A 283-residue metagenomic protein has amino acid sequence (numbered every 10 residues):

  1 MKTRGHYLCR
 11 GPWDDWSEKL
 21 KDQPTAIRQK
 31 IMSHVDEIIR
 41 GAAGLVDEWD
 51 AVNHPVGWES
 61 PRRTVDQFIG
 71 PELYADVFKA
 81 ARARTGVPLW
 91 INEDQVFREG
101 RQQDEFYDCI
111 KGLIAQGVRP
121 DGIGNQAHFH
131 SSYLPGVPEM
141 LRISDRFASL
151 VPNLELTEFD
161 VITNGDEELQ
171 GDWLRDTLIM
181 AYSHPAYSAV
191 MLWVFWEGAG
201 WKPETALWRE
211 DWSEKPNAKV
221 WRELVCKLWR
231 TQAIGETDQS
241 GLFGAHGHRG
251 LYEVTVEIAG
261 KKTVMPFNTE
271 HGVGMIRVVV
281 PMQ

Functional and structural regions predicted by a protein language model:
M1-K2, I39-G44, F78-G86, I110-R119 (+2 more regions): Acidic (Asp/Glu)-rich catalytic clusters
M1-R98: Substrate-binding cleft and catalytic face of glycoside hydrolase catalytic domains, especially the flexible beta-alpha
K2-R4, V46-D50, P88-W90, R119-G124 (+2 more regions): Structural preference for beta-strand elements that scaffold enzyme active sites
C9-D14, G86-R98, N125-S131, R142-L174 (+1 more regions): Active-site clefts of carbohydrate-active enzymes
P61-R63, V77-F78, E99-Q116, Y133-S144: Distinct, well-ordered alpha-helical segments
L228-S240: Short, acidic Ser/Thr/Gly-rich low-complexity loop/linker segments typical of extracellular and cell-surface proteins
G250-G260: A short, solvent-exposed beta-strand micro-motif common in secreted/extracellular proteins
K261-Q283: Structured interaction patches on ligand/partner-binding surfaces of diverse proteins
